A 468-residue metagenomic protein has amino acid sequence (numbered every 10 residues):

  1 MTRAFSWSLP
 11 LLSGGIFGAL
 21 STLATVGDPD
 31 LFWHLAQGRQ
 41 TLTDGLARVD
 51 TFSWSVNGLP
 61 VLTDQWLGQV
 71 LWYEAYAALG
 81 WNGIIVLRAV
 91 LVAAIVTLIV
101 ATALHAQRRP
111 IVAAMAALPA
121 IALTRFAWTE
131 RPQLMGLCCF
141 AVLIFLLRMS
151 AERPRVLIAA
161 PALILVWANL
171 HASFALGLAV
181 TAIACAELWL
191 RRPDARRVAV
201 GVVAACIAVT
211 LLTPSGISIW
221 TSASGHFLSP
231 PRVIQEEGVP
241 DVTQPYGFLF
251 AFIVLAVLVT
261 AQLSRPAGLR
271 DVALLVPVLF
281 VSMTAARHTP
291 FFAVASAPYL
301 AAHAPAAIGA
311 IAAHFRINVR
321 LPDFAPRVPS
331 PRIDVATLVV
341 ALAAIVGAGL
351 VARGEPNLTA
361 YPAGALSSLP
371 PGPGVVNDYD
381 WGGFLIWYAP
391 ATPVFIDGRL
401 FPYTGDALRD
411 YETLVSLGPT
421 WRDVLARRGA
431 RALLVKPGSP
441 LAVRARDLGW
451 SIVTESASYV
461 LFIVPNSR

Functional and structural regions predicted by a protein language model:
W7, L12-G15, I99-A122, C138: Transmembrane-helix signature of polytopic, membrane-embedded enzymes that assemble or transfer cell-envelope glycans
G18, A120-T124, I144, V156-A172 (+2 more regions): Membrane-interface alpha helices of multi-pass inner-membrane proteins
L42-A47, A172-A267, A293: Transmembrane catalytic cores of multi-pass membrane glycosyltransferases and polysaccharide-assembly enzymes
V86-A106: Transmembrane-helix motifs of polytopic, lipid-linked glycan transferases
L98, A120-L123, M135-E152, T181-C185: Specific aromatic-rich, kink-prone transmembrane helix
L143-L157, A256-L263: Membrane-interface transmembrane helices that cradle and orient dolichyl/undecaprenyl
A313-P370, D380-G382, A389, L400 (+1 more regions): Membrane-proximal, lumen/periplasm-facing interface regions of secretory-pathway glyco- and lipid-modifying enzymes
L369-D406, A426, A430-P437, F462: Short periplasmic/luminal acceptor-recognition loop of GT-C membrane glycosyltransferases, typified by
